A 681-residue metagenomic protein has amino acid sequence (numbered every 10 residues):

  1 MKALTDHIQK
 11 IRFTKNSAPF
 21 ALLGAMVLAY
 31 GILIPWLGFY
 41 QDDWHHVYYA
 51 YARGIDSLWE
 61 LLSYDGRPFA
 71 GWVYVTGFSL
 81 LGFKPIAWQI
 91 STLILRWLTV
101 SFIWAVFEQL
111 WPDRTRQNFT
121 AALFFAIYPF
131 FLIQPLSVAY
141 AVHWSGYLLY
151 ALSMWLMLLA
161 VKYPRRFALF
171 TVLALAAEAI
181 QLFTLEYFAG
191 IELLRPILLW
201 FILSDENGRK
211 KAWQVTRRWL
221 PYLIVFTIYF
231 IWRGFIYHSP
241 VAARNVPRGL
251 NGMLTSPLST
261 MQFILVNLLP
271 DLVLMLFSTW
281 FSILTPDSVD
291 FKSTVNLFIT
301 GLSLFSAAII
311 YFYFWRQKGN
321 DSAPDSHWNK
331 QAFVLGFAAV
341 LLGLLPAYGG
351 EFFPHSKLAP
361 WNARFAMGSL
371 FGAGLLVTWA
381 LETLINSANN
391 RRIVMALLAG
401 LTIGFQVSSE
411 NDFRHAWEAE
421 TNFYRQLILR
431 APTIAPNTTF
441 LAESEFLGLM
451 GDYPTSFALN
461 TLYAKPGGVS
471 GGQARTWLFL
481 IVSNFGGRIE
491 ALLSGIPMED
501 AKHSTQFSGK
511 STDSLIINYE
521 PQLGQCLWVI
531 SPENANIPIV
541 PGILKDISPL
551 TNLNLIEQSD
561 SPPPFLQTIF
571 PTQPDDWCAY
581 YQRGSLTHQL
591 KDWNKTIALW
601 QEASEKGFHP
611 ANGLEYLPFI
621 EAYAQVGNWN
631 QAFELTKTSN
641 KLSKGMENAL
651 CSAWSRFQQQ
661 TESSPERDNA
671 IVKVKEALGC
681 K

Functional and structural regions predicted by a protein language model:
K2-F479, M498-A501, T505-K510, E520-C526 (+1 more regions): Polytopic membrane enzymes that build or remodel cell-surface glycoconjugates and lipids
L429-P436, S444-K681: C-terminal luminal/periplasmic domains and tails of membrane-associated envelope-modifying transferases
